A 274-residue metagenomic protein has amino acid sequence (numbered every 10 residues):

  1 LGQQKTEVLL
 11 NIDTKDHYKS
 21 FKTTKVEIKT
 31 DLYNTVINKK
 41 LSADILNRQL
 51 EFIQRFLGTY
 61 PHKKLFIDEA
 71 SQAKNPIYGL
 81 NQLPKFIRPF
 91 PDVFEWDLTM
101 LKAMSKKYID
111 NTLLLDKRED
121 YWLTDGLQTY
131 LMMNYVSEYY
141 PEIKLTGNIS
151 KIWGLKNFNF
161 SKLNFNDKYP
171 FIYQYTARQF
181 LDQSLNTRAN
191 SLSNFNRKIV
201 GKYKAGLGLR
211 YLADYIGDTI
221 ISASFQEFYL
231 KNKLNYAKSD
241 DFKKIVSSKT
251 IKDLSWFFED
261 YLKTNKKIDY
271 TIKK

Functional and structural regions predicted by a protein language model:
L1-N11: Extended, low-hydrophobicity, Ser/Thr/Pro/Gly-biased non-transmembrane segments
K5, K25-E27, D269-K273: Ser/Thr- (and often Asn-) enriched beta-sheet segments in non-cytosolic proteins
L9-Y121, L127-Y135, Y139, N194: Juxtacatalytic substrate-recognition/specificity segment
V36, P61, N194-K274: Amphipathic alpha-helical substructures
R55-T59, S71-P76, Y169-L181, A205 (+1 more regions): Glycine-rich, acidic and aromatic/proline-enriched surface loops and short helix-turn segments that act as binding
P61-D68, R118-E119, E142-G147, A223-S224 (+1 more regions): Surface-exposed patches in mature extracellular/periplasmic domains of secreted proteins
W96, L115-D120, L145, G217 (+3 more regions): Short, surface-exposed helix-loop/turn micro-motifs enriched in polar/charged residues
E119, D125-L207, N232: Acidic/His/Gly-enriched intrinsically disordered linker/tail segments that often contain short helix/coil "MoRF-like"
